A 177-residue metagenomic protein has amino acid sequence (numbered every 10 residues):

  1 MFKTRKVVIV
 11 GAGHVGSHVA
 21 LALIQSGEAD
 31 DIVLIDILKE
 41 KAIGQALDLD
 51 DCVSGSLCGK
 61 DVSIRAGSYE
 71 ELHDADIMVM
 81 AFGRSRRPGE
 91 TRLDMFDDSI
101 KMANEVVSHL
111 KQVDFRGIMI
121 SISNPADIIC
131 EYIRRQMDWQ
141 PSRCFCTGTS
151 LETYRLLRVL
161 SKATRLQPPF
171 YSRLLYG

Functional and structural regions predicted by a protein language model:
A12-G13: Glycine-rich Rossmann-fold phosphate-binding loop(s) that bind the pyrophosphate of adenine dinucleotide cofactors
G16-S17: N-terminal Rossmann-fold NAD(P) dinucleotide-binding loop
L23: Aromatic pocket-lining residues of Rossmann-like dinucleotide-binding sites
I37-D74: Conserved N-terminal Rossmann-fold NAD(P) cofactor-binding segment
K60-F96: NAD(P)H-binding glycine-rich loop region in Rossmannoid oxidoreductase-like domains and their noncatalytic homologs
R92-L157: Rossmann-like NAD(P)(H) cofactor-binding subdomain of soluble oxidoreductases
L157-G177: Substrate/ligand-engaging "lid" and interaction regions
